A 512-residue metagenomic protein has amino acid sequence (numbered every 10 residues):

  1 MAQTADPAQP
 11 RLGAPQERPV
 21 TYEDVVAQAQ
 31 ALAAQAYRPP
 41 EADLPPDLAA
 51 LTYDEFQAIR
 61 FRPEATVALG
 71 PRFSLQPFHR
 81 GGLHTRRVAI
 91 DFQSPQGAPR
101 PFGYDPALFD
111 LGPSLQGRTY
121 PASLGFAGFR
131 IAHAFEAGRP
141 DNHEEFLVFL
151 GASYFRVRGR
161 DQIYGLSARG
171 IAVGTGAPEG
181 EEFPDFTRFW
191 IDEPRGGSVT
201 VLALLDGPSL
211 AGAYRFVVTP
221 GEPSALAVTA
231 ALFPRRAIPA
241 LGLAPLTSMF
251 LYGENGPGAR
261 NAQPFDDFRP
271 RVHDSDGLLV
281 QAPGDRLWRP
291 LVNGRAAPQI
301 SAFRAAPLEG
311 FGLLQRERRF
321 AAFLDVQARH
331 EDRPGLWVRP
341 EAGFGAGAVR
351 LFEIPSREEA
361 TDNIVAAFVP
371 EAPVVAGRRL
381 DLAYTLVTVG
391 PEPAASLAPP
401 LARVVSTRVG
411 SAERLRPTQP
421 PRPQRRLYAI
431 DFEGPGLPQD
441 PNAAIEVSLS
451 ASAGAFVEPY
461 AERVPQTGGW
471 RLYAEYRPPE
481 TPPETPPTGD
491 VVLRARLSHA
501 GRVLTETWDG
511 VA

Functional and structural regions predicted by a protein language model:
M1-A2: N-terminal export leaders
P10-Y53, R60-R62, A328-A512: Terminal accessory/anchoring regions of large secretory-pathway or extracellular enzymes
Q30-A177: Solvent-exposed N-terminal domain segments of exported/luminal and surface proteins
D54, L147-L150, F155-G159, P239 (+3 more regions): A contiguous, surface-exposed recognition patch within enzymatic or periplasmic domains that forms
R87-Q93, G312, L336, R494-A495: Short polybasic amphipathic segments
A89-P95, S224-R236, D381-L386: Beta-strand cores of secreted/periplasmic/IMS beta-sandwich domains, seen most often in copper-related folds
G165-G221, A342-D362: Extended, loop-rich substrate-binding clefts of extracytoplasmic carbohydrate-active enzymes
A203-Y252: Acidic, contiguous internal or C-terminal segments within carbohydrate-active enzymes that form a structured patch used
